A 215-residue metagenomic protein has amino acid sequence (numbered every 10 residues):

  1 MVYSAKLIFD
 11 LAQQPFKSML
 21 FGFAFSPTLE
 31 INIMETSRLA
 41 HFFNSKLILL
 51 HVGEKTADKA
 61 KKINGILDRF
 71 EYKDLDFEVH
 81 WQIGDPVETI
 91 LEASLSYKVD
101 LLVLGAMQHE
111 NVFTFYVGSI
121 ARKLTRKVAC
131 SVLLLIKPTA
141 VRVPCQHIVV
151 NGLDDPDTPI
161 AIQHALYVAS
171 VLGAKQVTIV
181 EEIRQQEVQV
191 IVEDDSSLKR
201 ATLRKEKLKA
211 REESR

Functional and structural regions predicted by a protein language model:
M1-F9, L91-V141: Gly/Ser-rich helix-loop-strand patches that form or flank binding pockets for ribonucleotide-derived cofactors
M1-Q14, R38, K55, D68-L102 (+1 more regions): Structural beta-alpha unit
A5-K62, R69, H147-T202: Small/aliphatic-rich secondary-structure junction motif
S18-S26, D74-E78, I120-T125: Acidic/glycine-enriched edge-of-secondary-structure segments
S45, L75, V99, C130 (+1 more regions): Short glycine/serine/threonine/alanine-rich loop segments
L49, E78-W81, L134, I179: A structural preference for short, hydrophobic beta-strand core positions in alpha/beta folds
T56-A57, V87-T89, N111, R142 (+1 more regions): Generic structural signal for helix capping and beta-alpha/helix-loop junctions
K199-E213: A short acidic, glycine-rich active-site loop that binds or catalyzes chemistry on phosphate/adenosine moieties
